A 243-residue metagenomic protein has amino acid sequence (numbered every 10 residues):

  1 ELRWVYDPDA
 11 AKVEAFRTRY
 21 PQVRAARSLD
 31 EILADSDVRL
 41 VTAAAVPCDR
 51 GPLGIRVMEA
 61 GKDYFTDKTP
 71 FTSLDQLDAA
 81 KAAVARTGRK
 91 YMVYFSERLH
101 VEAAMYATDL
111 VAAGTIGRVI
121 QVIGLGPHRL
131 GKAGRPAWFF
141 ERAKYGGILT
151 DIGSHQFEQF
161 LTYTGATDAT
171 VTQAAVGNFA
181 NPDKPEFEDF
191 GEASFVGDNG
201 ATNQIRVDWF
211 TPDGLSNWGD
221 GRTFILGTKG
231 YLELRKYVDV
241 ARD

Functional and structural regions predicted by a protein language model:
E1-Y20: N-terminal Rossmann-like dinucleotide-binding module
V5, V41, V122: Receiver (REC) domain switch-region micro-motif
Y20-A83: Beta-loop-alpha module in the N-terminal Rossmann-like domain of NAD(P)-dependent dehydrogenases, especially those
R27, T66, V93-F95, Q173-V176 (+1 more regions): Short loop/edge segments at beta-strand edges and connector loops that shape dinucleotide/nucleotide cofactor-binding
C48, F71-A133: A contiguous active-site-proximal alpha/beta segment in oxidoreductase catalytic domains
R135-D220: Rossmann-like dinucleotide-binding domain that binds NAD(P)(H)
G197, G214-L215, D220-D243: C-terminal glycine/acidic-rich active-site capping loop/insertion
